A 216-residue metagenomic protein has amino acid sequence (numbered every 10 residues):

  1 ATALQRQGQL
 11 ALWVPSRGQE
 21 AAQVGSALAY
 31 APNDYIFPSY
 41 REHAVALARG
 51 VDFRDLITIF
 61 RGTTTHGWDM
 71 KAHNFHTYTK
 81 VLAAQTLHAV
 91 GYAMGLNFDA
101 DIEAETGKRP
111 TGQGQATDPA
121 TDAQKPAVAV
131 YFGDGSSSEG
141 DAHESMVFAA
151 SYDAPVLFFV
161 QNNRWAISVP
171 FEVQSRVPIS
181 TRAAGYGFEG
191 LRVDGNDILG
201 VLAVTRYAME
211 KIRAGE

Functional and structural regions predicted by a protein language model:
T2-Y152, P170-S180, A184-G187: Cofactor-binding active-site loop characterized by glycine-rich and histidine/acidic residues
V156, V160-E216: Thiamine diphosphate
